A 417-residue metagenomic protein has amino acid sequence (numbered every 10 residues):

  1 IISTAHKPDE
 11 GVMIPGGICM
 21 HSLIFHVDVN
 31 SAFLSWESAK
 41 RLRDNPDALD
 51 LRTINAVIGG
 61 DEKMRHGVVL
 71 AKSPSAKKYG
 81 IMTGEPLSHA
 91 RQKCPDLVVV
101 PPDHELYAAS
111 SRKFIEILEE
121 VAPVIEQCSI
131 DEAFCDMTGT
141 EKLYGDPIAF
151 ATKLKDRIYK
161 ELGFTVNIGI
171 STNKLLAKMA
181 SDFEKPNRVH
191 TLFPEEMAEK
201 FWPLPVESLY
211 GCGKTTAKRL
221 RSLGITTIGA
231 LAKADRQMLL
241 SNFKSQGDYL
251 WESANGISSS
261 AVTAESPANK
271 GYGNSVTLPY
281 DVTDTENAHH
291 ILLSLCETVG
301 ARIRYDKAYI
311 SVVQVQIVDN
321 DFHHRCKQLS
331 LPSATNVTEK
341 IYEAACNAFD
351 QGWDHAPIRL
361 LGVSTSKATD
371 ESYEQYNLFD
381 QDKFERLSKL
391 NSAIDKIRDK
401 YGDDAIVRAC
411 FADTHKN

Functional and structural regions predicted by a protein language model:
I2-E252, A301, F384-N417: Gly/Gly-Pro- and Ser/Thr-rich, intrinsically disordered tail segments characteristic of DNA damage-repair and tolerance
I14-C19, S208, K218-I358: DNA-contacting surface of Y-family translesion DNA polymerases
N30-A32, E62-R65, N320-H323, A368-E371: Short, charged/polar surface micro-motifs in flexible loops or helix N-caps
W36, S333-N417: Acidic, metal-coordinating catalytic segment for phosphate/diphosphate chemistry, firing primarily on the Nudix
I54, V166, N187, S311-V313 (+2 more regions): Change "...and in nucleic-acid phosphodiester-cleaving endonucleases..." to "...and in nucleic-acid processing enzymes
A133-G139, C326-L329, E374-D380: Short, hydrophobic beta-strand segments
T172-L175, A254, Y309-N320, I358-T369 (+1 more regions): A glycine-rich phosphate-binding loop feature that marks nucleotide/adenosyl-phosphate handling sites
